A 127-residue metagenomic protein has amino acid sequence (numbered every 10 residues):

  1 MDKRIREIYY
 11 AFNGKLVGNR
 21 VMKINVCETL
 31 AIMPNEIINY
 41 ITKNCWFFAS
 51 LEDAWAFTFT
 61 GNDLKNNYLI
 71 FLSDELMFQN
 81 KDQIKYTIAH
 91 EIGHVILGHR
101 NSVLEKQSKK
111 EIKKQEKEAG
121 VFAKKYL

Functional and structural regions predicted by a protein language model:
M1-R4, F57-T60, L64, F78: C-terminal capping/extension segments of zinc metalloprotease domains
M1-S50: A metal-dependent hydrolase signature that marks the N-terminal structural subdomain at the beginning of catalytic folds
N39-Y40, C45-Y68: Catalytic zinc-binding patch centered on the HExxH motif and its immediate surroundings that defines zinc-dependent
A54-W55, E75-Q79, V103: Short acidic, S/G/P-rich loop/turn micro-motifs used as interaction or catalytic elements
F71-I88, K110-E111: Short pre-active-site segment immediately N-terminal to the catalytic Zn-binding motif
D82, G98-A123: Post-HEXXH active-site segment of zinc metalloproteases
Y86-H99: Active-site recognition of the HExxH zinc-binding catalytic motif
